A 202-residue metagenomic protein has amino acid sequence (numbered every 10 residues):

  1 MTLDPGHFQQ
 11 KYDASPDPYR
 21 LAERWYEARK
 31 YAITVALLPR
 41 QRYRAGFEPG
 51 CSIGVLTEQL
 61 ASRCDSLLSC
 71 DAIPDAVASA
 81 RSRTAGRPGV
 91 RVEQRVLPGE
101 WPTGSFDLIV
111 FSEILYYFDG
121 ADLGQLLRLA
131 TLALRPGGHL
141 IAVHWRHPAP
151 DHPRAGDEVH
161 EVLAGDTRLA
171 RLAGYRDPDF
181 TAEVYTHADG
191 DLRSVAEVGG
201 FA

Functional and structural regions predicted by a protein language model:
M1-S15: N-terminal, positively charged/glycine-rich alpha-helical extensions of SAM-dependent methyltransferases
Y12-A28: Class I SAM-dependent methyltransferase Rossmann-like catalytic core, especially the SAM/SAH-binding loop
W25-R42: Conserved alpha-helix/loop element of class I SAM-dependent methyltransferases that forms part of the SAM/SAH-binding
R42-S52: Conserved class I S-adenosyl-L-methionine
I53-V55, Q59-P98: Class I SAM-dependent methyltransferase SAM/SAH-binding core
W101-I109: A short acidic, Gly/Pro-enriched loop at the edge of an enzyme's catalytic core that lines a small-molecule cofactor
Q125-P136: A short glycine-rich, Lys/Arg-flanked "PGG" loop and its adjoining helix->strand segment in the class I
G137-W145: Conserved beta-strand signature within the Rossmann-like core of class I S-adenosyl-L-methionine
